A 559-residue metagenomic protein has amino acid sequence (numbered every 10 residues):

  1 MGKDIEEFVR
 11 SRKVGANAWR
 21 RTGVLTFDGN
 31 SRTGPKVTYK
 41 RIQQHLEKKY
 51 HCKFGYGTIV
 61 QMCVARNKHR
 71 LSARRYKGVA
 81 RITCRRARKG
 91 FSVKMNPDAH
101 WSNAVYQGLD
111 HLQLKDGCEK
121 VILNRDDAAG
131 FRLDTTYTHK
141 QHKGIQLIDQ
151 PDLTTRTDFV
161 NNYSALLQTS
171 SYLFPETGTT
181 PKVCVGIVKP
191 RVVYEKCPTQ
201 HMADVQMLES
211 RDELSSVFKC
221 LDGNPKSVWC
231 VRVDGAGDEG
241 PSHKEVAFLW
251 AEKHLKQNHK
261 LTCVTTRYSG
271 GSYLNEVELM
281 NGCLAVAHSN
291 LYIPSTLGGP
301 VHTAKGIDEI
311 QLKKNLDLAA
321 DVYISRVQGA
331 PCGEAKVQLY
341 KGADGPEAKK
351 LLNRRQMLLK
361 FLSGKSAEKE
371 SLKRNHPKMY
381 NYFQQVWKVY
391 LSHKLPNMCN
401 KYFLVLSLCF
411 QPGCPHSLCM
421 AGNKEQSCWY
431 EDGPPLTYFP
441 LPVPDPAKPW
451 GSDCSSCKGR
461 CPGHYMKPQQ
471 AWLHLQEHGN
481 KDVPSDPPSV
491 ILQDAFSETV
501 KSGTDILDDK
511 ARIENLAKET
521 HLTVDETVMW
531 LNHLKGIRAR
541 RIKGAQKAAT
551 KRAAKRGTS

Functional and structural regions predicted by a protein language model:
M1-S31, D482-N515, E519: Eukaryotic helical DNA- and histone-tail-recognition domains of regulatory proteins
L25, P35-H51, C63, K510-H521: DNA-recognition alpha helix
D28-G29, K48, C52-D149, K555-R556: Charge-mixed, compositionally biased segments that are often intrinsically disordered regulatory tracts
K53-K68, Y76-G78, A495, D525-K543: Major-groove recognition helix of helix-turn-helix-like DNA-binding domains
I148-D238: Electropositive, glycine- and tryptophan-enriched low-complexity nucleic-acid-binding patches
V233-V246, Y268-L274: Acidic, metal-coordinating catalytic cores used for nucleic-acid/nucleotide bond scission and strand-transfer chemistry
T265-V286: RNase H-like two-metal-ion nuclease catalytic core shared by retroviral integrases and related mobile-element nucleases
H288-N290, P294-N480: C-terminal accessory extensions appended to soluble enzyme cores
